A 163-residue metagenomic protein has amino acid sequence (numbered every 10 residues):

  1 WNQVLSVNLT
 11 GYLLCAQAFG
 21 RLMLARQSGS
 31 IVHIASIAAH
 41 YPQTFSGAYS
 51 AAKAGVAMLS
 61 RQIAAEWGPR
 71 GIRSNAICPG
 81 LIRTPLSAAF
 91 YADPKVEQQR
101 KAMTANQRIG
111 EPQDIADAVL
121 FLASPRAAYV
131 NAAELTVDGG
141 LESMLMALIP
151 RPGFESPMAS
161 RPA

Functional and structural regions predicted by a protein language model:
W1-N2, R100: Substrate-binding pocket helix/loop in short-chain dehydrogenase/reductase
A16, A52, S60: Active-site helix of classical SDR
R21, A65-P69, A128: Alpha-helical segment proximal to the catalytic Tyr-Lys
S36: Residue(s) in the substrate-gating loop at a strand-loop-helix junction that position the organic substrate next
Y41-G47, P69-R70, Q107, P112 (+1 more regions): Active-site loop immediately N-terminal to the catalytic Tyr-X3-Lys motif of short-chain dehydrogenase/reductase
P42-S50, Q62, L148: Active-site loop-to-helix junction immediately N-terminal to the catalytic Tyr of the SDR YXXXK motif in Rossmann-fold
A76, Q98-R126, V130, V137-G139 (+1 more regions): C-terminal helical subdomain
